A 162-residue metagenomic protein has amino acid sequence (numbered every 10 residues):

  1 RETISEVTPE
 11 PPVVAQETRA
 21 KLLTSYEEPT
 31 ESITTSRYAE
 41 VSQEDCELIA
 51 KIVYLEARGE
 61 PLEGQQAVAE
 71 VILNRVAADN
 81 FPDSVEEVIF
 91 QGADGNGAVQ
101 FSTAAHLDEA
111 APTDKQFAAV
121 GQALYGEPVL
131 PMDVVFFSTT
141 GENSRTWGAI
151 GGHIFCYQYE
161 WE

Functional and structural regions predicted by a protein language model:
R1-V13: N-terminal secretion targeting segments of exported proteins
P12-E162: Bacterial extracytoplasmic/cell-wall-associated proteins, especially those involved in peptidoglycan
